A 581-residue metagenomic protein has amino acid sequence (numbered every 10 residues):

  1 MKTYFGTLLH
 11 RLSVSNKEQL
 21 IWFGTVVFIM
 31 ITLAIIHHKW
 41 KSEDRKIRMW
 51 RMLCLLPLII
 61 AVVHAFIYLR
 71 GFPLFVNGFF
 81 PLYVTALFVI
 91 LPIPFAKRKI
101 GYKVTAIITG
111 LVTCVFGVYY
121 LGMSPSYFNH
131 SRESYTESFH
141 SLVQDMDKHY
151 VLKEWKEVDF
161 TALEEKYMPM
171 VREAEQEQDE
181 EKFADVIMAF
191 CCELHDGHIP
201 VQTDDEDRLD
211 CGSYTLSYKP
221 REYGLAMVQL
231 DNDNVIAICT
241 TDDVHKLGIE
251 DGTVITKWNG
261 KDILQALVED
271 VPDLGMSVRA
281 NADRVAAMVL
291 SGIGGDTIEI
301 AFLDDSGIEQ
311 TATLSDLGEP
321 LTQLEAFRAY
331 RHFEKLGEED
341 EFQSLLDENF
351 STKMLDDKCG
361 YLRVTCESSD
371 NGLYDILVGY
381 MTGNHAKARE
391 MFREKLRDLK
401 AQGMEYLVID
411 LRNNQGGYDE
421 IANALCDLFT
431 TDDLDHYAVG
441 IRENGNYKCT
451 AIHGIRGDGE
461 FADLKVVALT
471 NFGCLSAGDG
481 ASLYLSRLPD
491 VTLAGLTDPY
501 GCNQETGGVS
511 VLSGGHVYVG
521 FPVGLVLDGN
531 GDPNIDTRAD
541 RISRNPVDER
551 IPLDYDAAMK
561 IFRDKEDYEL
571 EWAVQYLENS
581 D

Functional and structural regions predicted by a protein language model:
M1-K17: Short, strongly hydrophobic alpha-helical membrane anchors
G24-R45, W50-K97, G101, Y119-P125 (+3 more regions): C-terminal "post-core" interaction segments
A61, F75, F80-P81, S213-Q265: PDZ/PDZ-like domain segments forming the peptide/carboxylate-binding groove, activating on the N-terminal beta-strands
T105-Y120: Hydrophobic membrane-insertion alpha-helices, especially the h-region of bacterial N-terminal signal peptides
E133-S141, D145, A162, K166-P169 (+13 more regions): Extracytoplasmic/secreted proteins, especially bacterial periplasmic and envelope-associated proteins
S138, Y150-N232, G294-I298, D304-T352: Extended, small/polar residue-biased N-terminal targeting/export presequences and adjacent propeptide/linker tracts
E175, D179, K257-A301, L324 (+4 more regions): PDZ domains, with a preference for the canonical peptide-binding region formed by the helix
G252, Q265-V271, E299-D305, Q310-S315 (+1 more regions): PDZ peptide-recognition modules
